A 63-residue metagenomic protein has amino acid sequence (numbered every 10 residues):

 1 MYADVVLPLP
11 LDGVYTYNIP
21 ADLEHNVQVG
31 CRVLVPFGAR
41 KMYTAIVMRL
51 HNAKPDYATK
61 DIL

Functional and structural regions predicted by a protein language model:
M1-L63: Accessory, non-ATPase domains that flank or precede helicase/AAA+ motor cores in DNA-metabolism machines
